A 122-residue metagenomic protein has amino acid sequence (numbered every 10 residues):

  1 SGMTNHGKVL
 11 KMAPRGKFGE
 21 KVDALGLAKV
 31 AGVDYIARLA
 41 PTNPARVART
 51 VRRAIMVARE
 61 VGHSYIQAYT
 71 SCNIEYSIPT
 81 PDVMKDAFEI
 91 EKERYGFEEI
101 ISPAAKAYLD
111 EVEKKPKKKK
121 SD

Functional and structural regions predicted by a protein language model:
G2-V22, V83-I100: Acidic, Ser/Thr-rich peripheral helices and adjacent loops at domain boundaries
G7-V57: Conserved thiamine diphosphate
T50-D122: Glycine/aspartate-rich loop-and-adjacent alpha/beta segment that forms the canonical ThDP
